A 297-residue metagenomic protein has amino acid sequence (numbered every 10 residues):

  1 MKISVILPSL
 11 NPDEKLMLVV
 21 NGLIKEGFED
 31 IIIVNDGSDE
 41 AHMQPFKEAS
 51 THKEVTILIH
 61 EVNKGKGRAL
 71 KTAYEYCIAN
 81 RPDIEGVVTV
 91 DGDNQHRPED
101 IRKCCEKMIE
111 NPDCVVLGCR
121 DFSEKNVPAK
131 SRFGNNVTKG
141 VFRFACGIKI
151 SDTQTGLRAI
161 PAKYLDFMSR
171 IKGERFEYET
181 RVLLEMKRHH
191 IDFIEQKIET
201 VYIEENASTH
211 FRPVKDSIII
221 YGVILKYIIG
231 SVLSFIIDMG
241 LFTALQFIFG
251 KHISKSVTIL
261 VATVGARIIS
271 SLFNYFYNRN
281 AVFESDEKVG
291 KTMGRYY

Functional and structural regions predicted by a protein language model:
N11, D36-S38, K64, A73: Conserved short acidic donor-positioning loop in nucleotide-sugar-dependent glycosyltransferases
K15-L18, D39-A49, E99: Acidic helix N-cap motif at the loop->helix transition within catalytic regions of sugar-transfer enzymes
V19-D30: Short, acidic, metal-binding catalytic loop of nucleotide-sugar glycosyltransferases
N35-Q44, V62, N94-Q95: A conserved acidic beta->alpha catalytic loop
K47-R81: Conserved donor nucleotide-binding strand/loop of the catalytic core
V62, R68-Y76, P98-F176, E204-F211 (+1 more regions): Acceptor/aglycone-binding surface of glycosyltransferases and processive sugar-polymer synthases
R81-Q95: Short beta-strand-to-loop acidic/aromatic patch adjacent to the donor-nucleotide binding site
I171-G250, A266-S271, N278-Y297: Hydrophobic helical membrane-anchoring modules
